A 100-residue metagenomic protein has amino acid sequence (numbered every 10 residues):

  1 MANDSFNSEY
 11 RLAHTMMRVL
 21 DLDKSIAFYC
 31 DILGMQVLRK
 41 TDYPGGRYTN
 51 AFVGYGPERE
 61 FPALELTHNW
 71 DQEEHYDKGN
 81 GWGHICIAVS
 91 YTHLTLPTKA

Functional and structural regions predicted by a protein language model:
M1-N7: Basic/polar N-terminal segments that are highly enriched at the extreme N-terminus, encompassing both cleavable
N7-Y10, M16-F61: Core segments of cupin and vicinal oxygen chelate
T15, I85: Hydrophobic adenine-recognition pocket in adenosine-nucleotide-binding enzymes
D21, S90-Y91: Acidic/polar helix N-cap motif
W82: Flexible, small-/acidic-enriched active-site or ligand-binding loops
T92-T98: Conserved small/polar residues in nucleotide/adenosyl-binding loops
